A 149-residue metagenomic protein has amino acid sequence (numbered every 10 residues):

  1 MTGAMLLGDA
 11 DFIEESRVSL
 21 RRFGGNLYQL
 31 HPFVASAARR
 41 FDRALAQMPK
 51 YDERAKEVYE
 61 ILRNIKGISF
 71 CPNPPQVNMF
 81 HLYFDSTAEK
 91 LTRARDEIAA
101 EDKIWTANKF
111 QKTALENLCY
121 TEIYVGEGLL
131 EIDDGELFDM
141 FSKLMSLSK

Functional and structural regions predicted by a protein language model:
M1-K66, F70-N78, Y83-S86: Active-site C-terminal subdomain of aminotransferase-like
R63, G67-S148: Conserved C-terminal alpha-helix-loop-beta "cap" of PLP-dependent enzymes that closes/shapes the active-site mouth
